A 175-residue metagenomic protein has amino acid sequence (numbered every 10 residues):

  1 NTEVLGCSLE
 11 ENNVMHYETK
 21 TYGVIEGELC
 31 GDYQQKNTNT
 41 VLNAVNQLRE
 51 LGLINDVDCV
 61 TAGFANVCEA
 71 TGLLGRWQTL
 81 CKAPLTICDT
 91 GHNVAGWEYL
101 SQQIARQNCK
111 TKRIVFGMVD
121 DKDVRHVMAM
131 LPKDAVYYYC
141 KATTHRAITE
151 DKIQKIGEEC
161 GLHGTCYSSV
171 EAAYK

Functional and structural regions predicted by a protein language model:
N1-T2, C81, S168: Short loop/edge segments at beta-strand edges and connector loops that shape dinucleotide/nucleotide cofactor-binding
N1-T2, V60, Y174: Generic low-polarity alpha-helical segments
N1-V24: Extended acidic/charged loop-beta regions that coordinate divalent cations and stabilize anionic phosphate/carboxylate
E3, F116-V119, C140-R146: Short, acidic/turn-prone active-site loops that include or flank metal/cofactor- and phosphate-binding residues
E11-V14, L85-I87, H126-K175: C-terminal helical cap/extension that packs against the catalytic core of soluble nucleotide-cofactor enzymes
E18-V136: Nucleotide phosphate-binding/pyrophosphate-handling subdomain across enzymes that bind or process nucleotide phosphates
